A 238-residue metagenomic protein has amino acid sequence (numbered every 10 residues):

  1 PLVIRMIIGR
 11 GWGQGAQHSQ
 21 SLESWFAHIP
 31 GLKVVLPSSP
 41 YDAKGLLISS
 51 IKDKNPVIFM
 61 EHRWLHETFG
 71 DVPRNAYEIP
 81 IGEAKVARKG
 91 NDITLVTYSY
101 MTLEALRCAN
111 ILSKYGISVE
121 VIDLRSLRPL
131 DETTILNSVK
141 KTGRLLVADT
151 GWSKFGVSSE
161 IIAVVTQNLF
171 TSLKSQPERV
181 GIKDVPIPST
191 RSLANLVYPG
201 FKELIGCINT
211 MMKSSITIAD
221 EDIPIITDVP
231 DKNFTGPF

Functional and structural regions predicted by a protein language model:
P1-D53, I182, I187: Conserved thiamine diphosphate
P1-R5, G11-G13, R63-F238: Thiamine diphosphate
I48, N55, N110-K114: Charged, amphipathic alpha-helical interaction segments
S50, K54-P56, I161-V165: Glycine- and acidic-residue-enriched helix-capping/beta->alpha junction motif
